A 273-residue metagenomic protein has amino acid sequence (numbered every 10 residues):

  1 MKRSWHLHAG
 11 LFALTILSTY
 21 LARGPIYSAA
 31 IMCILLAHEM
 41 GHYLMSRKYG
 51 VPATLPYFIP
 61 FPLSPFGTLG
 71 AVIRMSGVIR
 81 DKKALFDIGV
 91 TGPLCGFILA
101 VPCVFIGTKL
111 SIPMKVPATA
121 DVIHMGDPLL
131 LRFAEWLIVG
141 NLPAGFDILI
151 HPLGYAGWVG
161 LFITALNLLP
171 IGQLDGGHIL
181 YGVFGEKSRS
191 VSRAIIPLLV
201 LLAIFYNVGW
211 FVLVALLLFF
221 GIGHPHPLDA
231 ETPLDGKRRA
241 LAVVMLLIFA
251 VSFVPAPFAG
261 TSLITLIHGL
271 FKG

Functional and structural regions predicted by a protein language model:
M1-G273: Hydrophobic transmembrane alpha-helices and their immediate loop junctions in multi-pass integral membrane proteins
